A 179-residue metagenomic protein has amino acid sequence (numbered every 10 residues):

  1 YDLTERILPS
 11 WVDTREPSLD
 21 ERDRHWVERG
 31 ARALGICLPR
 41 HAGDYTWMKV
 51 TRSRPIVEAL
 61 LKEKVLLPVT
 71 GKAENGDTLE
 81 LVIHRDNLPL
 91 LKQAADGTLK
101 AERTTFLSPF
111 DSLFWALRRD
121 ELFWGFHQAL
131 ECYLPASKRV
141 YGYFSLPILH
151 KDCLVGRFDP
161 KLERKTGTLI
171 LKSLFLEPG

Functional and structural regions predicted by a protein language model:
Y1-F106, D111-F114, R119, F126-L130 (+2 more regions): Long, low-complexity intrinsically disordered regions
